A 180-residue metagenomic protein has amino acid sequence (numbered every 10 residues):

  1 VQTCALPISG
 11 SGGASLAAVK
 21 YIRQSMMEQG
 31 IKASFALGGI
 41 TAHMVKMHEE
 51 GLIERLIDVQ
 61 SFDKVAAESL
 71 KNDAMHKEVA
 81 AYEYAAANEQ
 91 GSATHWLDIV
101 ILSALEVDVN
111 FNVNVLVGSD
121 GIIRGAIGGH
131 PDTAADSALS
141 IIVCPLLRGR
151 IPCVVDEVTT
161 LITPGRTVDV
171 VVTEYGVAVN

Functional and structural regions predicted by a protein language model:
V1, L52-E68, L161-N180: C-terminal functional extensions of proteins
T3-L6: Short, small-residue-biased leader/transition segments that mark boundaries at the very start of proteins
S9-A18: Glycine-rich beta-strand-to-loop/alpha-helix junction loops that act as flexible
A18-R23, K46-E49, S69, N112-S119 (+1 more regions): Short acidic, glycine/serine/threonine-rich loops at helix termini
Q24, F35-A36: Terminal amphipathic helices with adjacent charged low-complexity linkers/tails
S25-I31: Secondary-structure transition/capping motifs at alpha-helix termini and the adjoining loop/turn into the next element
A33, I40-V107: Ligand-binding beta-strand-loop-alpha-helix segment within the catalytic cores of soluble metabolic enzymes
L97-V172, A178: C-terminal catalytic subdomain
